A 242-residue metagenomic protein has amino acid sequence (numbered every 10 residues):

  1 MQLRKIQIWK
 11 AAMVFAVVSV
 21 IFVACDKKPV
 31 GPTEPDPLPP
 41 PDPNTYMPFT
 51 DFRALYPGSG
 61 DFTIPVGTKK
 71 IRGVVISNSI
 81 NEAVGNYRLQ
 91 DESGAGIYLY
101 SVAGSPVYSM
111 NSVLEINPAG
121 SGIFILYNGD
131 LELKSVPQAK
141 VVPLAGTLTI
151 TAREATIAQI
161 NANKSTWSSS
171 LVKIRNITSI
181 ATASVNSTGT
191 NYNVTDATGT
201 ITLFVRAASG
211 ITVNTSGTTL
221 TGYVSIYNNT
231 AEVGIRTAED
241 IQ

Functional and structural regions predicted by a protein language model:
Q2-M13: Bacterial N-terminal signal peptides that target proteins for export
L3, E115-N117: Exposed aromatic-hydrophobic patches
I21-A24: C-terminal motif of bacterial Sec signal peptides marking the signal peptidase cleavage site
D26-V113, G120-Q242: OB-fold nucleic-acid-binding modules
